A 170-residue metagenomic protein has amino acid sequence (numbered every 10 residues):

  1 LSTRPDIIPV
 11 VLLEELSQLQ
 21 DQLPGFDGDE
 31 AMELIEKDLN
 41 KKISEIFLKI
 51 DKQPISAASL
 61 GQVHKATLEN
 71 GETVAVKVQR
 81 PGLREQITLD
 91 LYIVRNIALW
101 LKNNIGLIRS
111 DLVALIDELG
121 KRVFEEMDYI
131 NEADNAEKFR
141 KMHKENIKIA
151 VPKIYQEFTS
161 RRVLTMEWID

Functional and structural regions predicted by a protein language model:
L1-D170: Broad phosphate/nucleotide-binding scaffolds in NTP-utilizing and phosphate-metabolizing enzymes
